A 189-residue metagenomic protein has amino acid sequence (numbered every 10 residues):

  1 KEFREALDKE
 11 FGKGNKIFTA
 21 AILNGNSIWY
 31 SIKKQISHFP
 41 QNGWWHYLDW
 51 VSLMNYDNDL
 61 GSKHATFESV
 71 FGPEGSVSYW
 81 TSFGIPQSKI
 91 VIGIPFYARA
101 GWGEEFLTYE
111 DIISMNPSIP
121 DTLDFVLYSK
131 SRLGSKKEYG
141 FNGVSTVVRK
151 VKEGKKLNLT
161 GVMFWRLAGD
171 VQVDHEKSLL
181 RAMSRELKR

Functional and structural regions predicted by a protein language model:
K1-E5, F11-N24, S52, V144-K188: Active-site and adjacent substrate-binding regions of carbohydrate-active enzymes
K1-S118: Substrate-binding surface in catalytic domains of secreted glycosidases
V51-M54, L123-Y128, N158: Short amphipathic alpha-helical segments, especially helix-boundary/capping motifs
K63-F67, G134-G140, W165-A168: The substrate-binding groove and active-site-proximal loops of carbohydrate-active enzymes, especially glycoside
S88-E153, V173, S178-R189: Glycan-binding loop/region signatures in secreted carbohydrate-active enzymes
